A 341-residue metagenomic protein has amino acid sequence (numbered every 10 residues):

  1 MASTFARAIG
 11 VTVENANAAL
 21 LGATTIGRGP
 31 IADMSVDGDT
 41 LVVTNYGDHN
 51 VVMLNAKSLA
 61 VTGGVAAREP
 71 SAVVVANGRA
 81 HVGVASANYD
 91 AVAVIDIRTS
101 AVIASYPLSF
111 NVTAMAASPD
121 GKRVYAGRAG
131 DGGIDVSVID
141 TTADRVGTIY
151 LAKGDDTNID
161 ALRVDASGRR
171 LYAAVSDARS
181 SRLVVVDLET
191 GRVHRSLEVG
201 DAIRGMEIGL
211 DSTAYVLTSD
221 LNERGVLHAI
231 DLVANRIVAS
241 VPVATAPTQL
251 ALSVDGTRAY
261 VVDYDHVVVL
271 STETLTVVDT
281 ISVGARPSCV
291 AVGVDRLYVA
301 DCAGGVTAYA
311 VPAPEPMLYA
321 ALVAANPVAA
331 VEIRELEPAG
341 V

Functional and structural regions predicted by a protein language model:
M1-V341: Predominantly soluble domains enriched in secretory-pathway, periplasmic, or organellar proteins
